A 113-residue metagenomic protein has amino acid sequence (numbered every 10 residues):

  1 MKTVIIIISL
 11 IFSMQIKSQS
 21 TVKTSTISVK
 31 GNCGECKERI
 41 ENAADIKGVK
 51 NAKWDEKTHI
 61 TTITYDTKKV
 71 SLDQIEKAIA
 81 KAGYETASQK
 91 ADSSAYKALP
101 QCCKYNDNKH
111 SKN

Functional and structural regions predicted by a protein language model:
M1-V22: Bacterial Sec-dependent N-terminal signal peptides
T21-V29, Y96: Immediate flanking context of iron-sulfur cluster ligation sites
T26-I60: N-terminal targeting signals for Sec/Tat export/insertion, comprising classic cleavable signal peptides
R39-N42, Q74-A82: Short amphipathic alpha-helices in soluble, non-transmembrane regions that often serve as interface/regulatory elements
E56-T64, S94-P100: Surface-exposed aromatic
D66-V70: Helix N-cap motif at beta-to-alpha junctions
G83-A95: Conserved short beta-strand edge segments in small beta-sheet-based binding/regulatory domains
K97-N113: Short, low-order "capping/linker" segments at domain edges
